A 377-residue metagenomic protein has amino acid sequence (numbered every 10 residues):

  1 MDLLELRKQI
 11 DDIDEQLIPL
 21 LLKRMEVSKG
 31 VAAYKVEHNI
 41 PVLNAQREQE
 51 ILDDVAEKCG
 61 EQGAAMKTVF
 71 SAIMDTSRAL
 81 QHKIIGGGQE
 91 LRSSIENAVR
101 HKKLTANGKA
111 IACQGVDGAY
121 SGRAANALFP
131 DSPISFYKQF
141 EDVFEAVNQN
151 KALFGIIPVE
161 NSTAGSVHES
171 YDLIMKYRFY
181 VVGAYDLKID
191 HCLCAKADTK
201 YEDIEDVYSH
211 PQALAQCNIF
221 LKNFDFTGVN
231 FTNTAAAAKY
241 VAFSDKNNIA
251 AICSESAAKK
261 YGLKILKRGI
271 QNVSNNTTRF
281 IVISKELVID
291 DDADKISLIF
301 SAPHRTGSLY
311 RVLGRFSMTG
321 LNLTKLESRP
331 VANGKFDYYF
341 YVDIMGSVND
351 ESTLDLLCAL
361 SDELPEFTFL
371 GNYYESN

Functional and structural regions predicted by a protein language model:
M1-N377: Domain-level signature for soluble enzymes in the chorismate/prephenate branch of the shikimate pathway
